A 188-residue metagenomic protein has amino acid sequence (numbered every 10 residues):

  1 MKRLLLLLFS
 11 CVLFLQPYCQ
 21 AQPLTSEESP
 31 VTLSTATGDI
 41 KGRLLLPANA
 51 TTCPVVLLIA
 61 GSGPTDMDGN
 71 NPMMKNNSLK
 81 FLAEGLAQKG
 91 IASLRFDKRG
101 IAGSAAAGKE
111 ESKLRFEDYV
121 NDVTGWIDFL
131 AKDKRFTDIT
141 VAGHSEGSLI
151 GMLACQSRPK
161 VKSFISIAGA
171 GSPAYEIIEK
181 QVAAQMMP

Functional and structural regions predicted by a protein language model:
Q22-T51: N-terminal cap/lid segment of alpha/beta-hydrolase-fold proteins
N49-L86: Short, surface-exposed "cap/lid" segments of acyl-processing enzymes
S78-A105: Conserved alpha/beta-hydrolase
E111-D133: Alpha/beta-hydrolase active-site loop
D133-S145: Alpha/beta-hydrolase fold nucleophile elbow
T140, S163-I165: Residue in the alpha/beta-hydrolase core beta-strand immediately N-terminal to the catalytic nucleophile
S148-P159: Short glycine-enriched nucleophile-adjacent loop and the immediately C-terminal alpha-helix near the catalytic center
I167-P188: Accessory cap/linker subdomain of secreted extracellular hydrolases
